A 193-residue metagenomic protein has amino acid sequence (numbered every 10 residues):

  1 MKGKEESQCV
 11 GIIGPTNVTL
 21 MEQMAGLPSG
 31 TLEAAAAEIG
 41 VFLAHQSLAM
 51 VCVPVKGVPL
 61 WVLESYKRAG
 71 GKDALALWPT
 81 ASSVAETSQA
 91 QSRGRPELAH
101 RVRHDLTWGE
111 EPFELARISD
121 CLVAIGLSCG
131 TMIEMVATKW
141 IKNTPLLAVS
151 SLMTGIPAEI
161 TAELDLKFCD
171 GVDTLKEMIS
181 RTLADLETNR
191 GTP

Functional and structural regions predicted by a protein language model:
M1-I13, L20, K176-P193: SAM-dependent methyltransferases
K4-T31, G40, Q46: Generic N-terminal amphipathic, Lys/Arg-enriched alpha-helix
V18, L27, E33-F42, V53-K142 (+1 more regions): Acidic/glycine-enriched connector segments
L20-M24, T154-C169: Nucleotide-activated sugar donor-binding and catalytic core shared by glycosyltransferases and related lipid-linked
H45-V51: A generic structural motif
S47, K142-N143: Glycine-centered short loops/turns at secondary-structure junctions
R101-T107, L164-T182: Short acidic-hydrophobic, aromatic-tinged amphipathic segments that line or gate anion-handling sites
